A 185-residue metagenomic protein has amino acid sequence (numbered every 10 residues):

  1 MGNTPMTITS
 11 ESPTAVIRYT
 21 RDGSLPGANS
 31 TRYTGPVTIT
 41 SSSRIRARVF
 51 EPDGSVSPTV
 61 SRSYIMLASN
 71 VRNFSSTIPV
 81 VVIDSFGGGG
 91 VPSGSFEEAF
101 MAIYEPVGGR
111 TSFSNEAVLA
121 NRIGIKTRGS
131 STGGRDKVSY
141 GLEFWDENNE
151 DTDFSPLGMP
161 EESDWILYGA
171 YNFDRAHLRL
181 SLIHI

Functional and structural regions predicted by a protein language model:
M1-E98, I103-L119: Short, compositionally stereotyped local motifs that mark structural "simplifiers"
S12, S85-G87, E105, T127-G129 (+2 more regions): Short, flexible loop/turn elements at secondary-structure junctions
A47, V81, M101, I125 (+2 more regions): Long, contiguous hydrophobic alpha-helical segments, chiefly transmembrane helices and signal peptides
V91-G94, T132, F173-H177: Generic detection of long, well-ordered alpha-helical segments
E105, R110-F113, G134, V138-W145: A broadly structural signal marking compact, well-ordered functional cores that mediate small-ligand/cofactor/substrate
S114-G133: Solvent-exposed edge beta-strands and adjacent loop segments that serve as assembly or binding interfaces
D136-S181: Short, conserved helix/loop micro-motifs enriched in His/Cys and acidic residues
I183-I185: Conserved small/polar residues in nucleotide/adenosyl-binding loops
